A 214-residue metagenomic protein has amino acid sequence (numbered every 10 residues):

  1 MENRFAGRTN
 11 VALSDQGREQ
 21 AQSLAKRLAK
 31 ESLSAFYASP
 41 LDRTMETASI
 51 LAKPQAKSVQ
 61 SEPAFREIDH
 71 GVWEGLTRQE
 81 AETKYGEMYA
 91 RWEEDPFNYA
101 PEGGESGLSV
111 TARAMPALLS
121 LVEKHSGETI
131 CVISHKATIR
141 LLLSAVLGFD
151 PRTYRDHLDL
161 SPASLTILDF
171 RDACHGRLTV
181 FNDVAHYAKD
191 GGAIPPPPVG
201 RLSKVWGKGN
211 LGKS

Functional and structural regions predicted by a protein language model:
M1-L51, A100-M115: Loop-to-helix element that buttresses phosphate recognition and phosphoryl-transfer chemistry
Q22-Y89, S214: Phosphate-coordination/substrate-recognition cap region in phosphate-metabolizing enzymes
R27, I50, P54, S120 (+2 more regions): Active-site catalytic microenvironments for nucleophilic, acid-base chemistry
S32-S34, S126-I130: Short coil/turn segments at beta-strand junctions that form active-site/ligand-binding loops
R43, T138-I139: Alpha-helix capping/helix-boundary segments
I68-E82, E123, E128, S144-S214: Acidic, low-complexity terminal tails and accessory targeting/binding regions of phosphate-metabolizing enzymes
M88-S109, K204-K208: Short glycine/proline- and acidic residue-enriched helix-loop micro-motifs that form flexible lids or anion-recognition
H135: Short basic (Lys/Arg) and small-residue
